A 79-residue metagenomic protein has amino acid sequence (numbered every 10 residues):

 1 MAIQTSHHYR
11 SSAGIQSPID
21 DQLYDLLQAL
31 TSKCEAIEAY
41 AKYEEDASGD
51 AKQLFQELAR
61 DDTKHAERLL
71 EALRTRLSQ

Functional and structural regions predicted by a protein language model:
M1-Q79: Iron-associated oxidoreductase/ferritin-like identity signal
